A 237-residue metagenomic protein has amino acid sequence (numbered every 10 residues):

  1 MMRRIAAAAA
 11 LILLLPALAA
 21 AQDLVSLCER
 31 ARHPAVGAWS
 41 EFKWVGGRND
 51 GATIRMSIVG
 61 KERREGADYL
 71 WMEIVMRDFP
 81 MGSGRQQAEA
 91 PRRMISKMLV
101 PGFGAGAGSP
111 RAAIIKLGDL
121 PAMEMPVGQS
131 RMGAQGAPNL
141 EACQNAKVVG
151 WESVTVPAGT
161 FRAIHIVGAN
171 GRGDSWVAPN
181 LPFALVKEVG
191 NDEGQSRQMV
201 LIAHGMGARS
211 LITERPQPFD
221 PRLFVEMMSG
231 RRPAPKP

Functional and structural regions predicted by a protein language model:
M1-A9: Bacterial N-terminal signal peptides that target proteins for export
A8-P16: Bacterial N-terminal signal peptides
A17-A21: Sec/Tat signal peptide C-region and signal peptidase I cleavage site
Q22-M98, A113-P237: Acidic, serine/threonine-rich low-complexity disordered tracts
P101: Phosphate/oxyanion-binding loops and surfaces in catalytic or ligand/nucleic-acid-binding neighborhoods
